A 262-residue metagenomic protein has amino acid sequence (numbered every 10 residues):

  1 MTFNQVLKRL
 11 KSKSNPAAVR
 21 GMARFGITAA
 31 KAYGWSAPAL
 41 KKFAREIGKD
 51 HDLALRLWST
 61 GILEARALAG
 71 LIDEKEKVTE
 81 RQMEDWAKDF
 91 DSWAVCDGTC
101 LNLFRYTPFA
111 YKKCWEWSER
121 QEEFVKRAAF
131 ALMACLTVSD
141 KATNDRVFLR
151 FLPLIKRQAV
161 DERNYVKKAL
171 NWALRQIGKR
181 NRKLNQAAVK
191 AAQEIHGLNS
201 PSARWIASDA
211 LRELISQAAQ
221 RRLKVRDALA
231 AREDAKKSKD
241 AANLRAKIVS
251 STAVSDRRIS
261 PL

Functional and structural regions predicted by a protein language model:
M1-L262: Alpha-helical scaffold domains
